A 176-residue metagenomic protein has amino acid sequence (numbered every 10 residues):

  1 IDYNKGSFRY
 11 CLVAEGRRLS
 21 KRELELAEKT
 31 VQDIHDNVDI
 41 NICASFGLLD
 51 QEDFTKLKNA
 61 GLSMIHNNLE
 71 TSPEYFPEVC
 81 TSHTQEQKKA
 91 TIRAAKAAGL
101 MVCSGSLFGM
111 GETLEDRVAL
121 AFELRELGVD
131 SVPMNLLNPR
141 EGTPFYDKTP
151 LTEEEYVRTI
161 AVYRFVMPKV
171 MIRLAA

Functional and structural regions predicted by a protein language model:
Y3-I92, A97, M101, M110-G111 (+1 more regions): Conserved SAM/AdoMet-binding glycine-rich loop
R9, V13-A14, N37, E86-T143 (+1 more regions): Conserved C-terminal portion of the radical SAM core fold that forms the substrate/S-adenosylmethionine-binding
K148-L151: Short, contiguous acidic/charged loop-to-helix segments that flank catalytic cores in large enzymes
